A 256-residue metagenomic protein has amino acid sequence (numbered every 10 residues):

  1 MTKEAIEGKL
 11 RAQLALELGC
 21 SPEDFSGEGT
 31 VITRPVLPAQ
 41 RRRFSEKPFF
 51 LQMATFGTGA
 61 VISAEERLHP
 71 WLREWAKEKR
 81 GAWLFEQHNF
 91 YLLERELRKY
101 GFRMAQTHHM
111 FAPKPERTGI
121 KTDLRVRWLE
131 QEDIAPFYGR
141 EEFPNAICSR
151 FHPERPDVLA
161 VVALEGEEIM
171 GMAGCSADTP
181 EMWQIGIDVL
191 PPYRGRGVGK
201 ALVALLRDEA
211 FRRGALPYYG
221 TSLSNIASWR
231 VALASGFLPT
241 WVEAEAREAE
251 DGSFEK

Functional and structural regions predicted by a protein language model:
K3-I134: Acyl-donor-binding surface of acyltransferase catalytic domains
T58-S63, E181, A210-S222: Conserved GNAT acetyl-CoA-binding A-motif
I62, I185, G195-E209, R230-A234: Conserved acetyl-CoA-binding loop-helix of GNAT-fold acetyltransferases
L72-A76, M182-Q184, R196-G197: A short, polar/proline- and glycine-enriched secondary-structure boundary/capping micro-motif
R103-A112, L238-S253: Conserved catalytic-core motifs of GNAT/GCN5-like acyltransferases
R140-V158: Active-site rim helix/loop that mediates acceptor-substrate recognition in acyltransferases
H152-L159, L164-M182, I187-L190: A conserved beta-strand-loop-helix scaffold within acyl/acetyltransferase catalytic domains
Y219-R230, L238, A246-R247: Conserved beta-strand-loop-alpha-helix junction that forms the acyl-donor binding cleft
